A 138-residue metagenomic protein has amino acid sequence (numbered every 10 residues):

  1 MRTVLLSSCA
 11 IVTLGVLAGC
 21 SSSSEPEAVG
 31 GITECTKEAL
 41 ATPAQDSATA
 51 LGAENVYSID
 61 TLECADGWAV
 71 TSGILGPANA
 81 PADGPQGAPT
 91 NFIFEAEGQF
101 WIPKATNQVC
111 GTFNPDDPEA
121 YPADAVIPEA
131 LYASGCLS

Functional and structural regions predicted by a protein language model:
M1-A10: N-terminal export and membrane-targeting signals
V16-G19: C-terminal motif of bacterial Sec signal peptides marking the signal peptidase cleavage site
S21-S23: Bacterial signal peptide processing site
P26, L40-T42, V70, D116-D117: Secreted/processed peptides and extracellular or luminal domains of membrane proteins
A28-V56: Short, non-transmembrane alpha-helical segments in secretory-pathway proteins
S58-E63: Short amphipathic beta-strand and strand-loop transition segments with alternating hydrophobic
V70-S138: Extracytosolic low-complexity repeat regions of secreted or lipid-anchored proteins
